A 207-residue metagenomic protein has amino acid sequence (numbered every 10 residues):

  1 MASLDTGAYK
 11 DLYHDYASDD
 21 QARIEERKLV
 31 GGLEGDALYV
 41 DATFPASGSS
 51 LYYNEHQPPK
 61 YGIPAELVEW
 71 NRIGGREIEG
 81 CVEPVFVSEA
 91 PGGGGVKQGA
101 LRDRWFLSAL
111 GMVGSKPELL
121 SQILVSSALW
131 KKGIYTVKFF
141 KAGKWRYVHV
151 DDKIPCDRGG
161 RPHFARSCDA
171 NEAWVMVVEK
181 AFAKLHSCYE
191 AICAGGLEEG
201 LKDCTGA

Functional and structural regions predicted by a protein language model:
M1-A207: Structured alpha-helical subdomains that flank or immediately precede key functional sites
